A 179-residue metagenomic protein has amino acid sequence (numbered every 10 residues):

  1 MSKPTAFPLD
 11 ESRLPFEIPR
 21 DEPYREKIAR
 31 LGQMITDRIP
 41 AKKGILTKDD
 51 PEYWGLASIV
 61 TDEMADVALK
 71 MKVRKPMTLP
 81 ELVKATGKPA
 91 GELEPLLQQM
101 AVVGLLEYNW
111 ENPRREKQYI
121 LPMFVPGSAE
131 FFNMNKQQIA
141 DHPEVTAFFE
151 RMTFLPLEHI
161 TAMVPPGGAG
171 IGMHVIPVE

Functional and structural regions predicted by a protein language model:
S2-Y53: Long, low-complexity, charged/polar intrinsically disordered regions in eukaryotic proteins
S58-A65: Short helix-coil-helix linker/hinge
A68-L69: Hydrophobic residues on short alpha-helical segments
V73-T86: Short acidic, hydrophobic short linear motifs in intrinsically disordered regions
T86-V102: Short amphipathic alpha-helical interaction segments
A101-N112: A short, conserved structural fragment
R114-L157: Short, amphipathic alpha-helical interaction segments positioned at domain boundaries
P143-E179: Long, Pro/Ser/Thr-rich low-complexity/intrinsically disordered regulatory tracts in eukaryotic proteins
